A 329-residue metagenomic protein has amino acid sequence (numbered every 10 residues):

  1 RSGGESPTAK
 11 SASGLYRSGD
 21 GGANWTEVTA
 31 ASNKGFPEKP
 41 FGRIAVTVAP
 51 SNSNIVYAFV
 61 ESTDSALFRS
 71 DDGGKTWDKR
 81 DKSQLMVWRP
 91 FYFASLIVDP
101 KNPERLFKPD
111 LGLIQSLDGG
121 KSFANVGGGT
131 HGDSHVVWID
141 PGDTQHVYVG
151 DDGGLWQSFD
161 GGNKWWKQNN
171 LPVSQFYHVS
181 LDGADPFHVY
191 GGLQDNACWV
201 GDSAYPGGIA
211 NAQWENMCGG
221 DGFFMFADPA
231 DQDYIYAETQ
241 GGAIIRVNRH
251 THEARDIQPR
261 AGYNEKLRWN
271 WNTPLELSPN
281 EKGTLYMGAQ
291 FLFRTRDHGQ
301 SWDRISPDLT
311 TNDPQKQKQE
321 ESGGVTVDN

Functional and structural regions predicted by a protein language model:
R1-N329: Beta-propeller blade termini and top-face loops
